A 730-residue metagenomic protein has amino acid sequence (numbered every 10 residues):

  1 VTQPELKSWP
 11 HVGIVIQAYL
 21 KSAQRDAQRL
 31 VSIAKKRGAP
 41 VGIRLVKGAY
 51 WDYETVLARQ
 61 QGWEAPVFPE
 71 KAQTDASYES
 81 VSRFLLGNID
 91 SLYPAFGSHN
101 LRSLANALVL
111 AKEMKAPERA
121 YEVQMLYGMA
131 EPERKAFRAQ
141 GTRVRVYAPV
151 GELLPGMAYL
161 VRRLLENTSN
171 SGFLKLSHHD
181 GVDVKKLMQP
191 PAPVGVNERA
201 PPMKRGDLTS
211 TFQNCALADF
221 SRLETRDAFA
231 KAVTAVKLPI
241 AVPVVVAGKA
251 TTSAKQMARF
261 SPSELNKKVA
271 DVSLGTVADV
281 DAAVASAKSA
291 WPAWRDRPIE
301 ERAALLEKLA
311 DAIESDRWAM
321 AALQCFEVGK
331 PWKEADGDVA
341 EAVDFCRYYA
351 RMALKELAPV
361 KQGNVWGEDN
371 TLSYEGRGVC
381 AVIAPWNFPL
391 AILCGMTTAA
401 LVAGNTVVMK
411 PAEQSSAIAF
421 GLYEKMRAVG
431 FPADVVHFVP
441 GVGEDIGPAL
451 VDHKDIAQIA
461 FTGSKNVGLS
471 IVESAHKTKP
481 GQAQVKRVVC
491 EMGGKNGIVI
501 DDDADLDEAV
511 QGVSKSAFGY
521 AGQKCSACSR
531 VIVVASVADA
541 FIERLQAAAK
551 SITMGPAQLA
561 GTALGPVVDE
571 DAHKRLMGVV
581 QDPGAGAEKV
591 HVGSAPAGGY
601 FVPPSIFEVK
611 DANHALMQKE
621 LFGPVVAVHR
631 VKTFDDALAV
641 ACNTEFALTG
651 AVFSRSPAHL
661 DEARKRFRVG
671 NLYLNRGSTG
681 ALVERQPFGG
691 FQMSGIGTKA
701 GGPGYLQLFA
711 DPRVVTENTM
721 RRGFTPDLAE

Functional and structural regions predicted by a protein language model:
V1-A216: Positively charged, amphipathic and often flexible ligand-engagement surfaces
T2-P10, S32-V41, N88-S91, L110-Y121 (+8 more regions): Secondary-structure transition/capping motifs at alpha-helix termini and the adjoining loop/turn into the next element
P117-V123, V161, L165-K175, S263-V272 (+12 more regions): Conserved C-terminal structural/oligomerization subdomain of aldehyde/semialdehyde dehydrogenase
N170, K175, H179-D271, S289: Hydrophobic face of amphipathic alpha-helices that form TPR/SEL1-like repeat modules and related alpha-solenoid
R259-F260, L265-L357: Glycine-rich loop-to-alpha-helix module at the N-terminal edge of alpha/beta enzyme cores
N266, A287, R302, Q324 (+10 more regions): Residue-level signal for inorganic ion chemistry
C325, K355-V510, V631, G697: Rossmann-like NAD(P) dinucleotide-binding subdomain of oxidoreductase/dehydrogenase enzymes
K425-G430, D452, N466-D611, L674 (+2 more regions): ALDH superfamily catalytic-core signature
